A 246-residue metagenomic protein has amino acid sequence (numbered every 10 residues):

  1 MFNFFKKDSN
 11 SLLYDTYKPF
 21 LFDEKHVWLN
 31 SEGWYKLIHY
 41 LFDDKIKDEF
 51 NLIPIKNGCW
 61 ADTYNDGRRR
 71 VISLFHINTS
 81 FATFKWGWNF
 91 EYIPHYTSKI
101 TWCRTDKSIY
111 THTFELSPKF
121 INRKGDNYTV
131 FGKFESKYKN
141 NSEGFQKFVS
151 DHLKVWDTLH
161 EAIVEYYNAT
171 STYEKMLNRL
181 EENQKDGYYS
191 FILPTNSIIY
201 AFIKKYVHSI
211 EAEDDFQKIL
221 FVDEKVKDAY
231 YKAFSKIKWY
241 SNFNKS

Functional and structural regions predicted by a protein language model:
F2-Y35, A61-S246: Intrinsically disordered, low-complexity regulatory regions enriched in serine/threonine/proline and acidic residues
S31-I55: Amphipathic alpha-helical segments
N57-C59: Beta-strand-connecting loop/turn residues
